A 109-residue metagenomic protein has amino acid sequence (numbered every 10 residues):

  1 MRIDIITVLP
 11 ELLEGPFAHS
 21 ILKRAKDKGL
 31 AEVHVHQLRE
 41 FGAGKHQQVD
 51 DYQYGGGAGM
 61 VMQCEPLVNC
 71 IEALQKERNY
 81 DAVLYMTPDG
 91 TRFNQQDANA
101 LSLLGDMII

Functional and structural regions predicted by a protein language model:
M1-I109: Post-transcriptional modification and biogenesis factors for structured RNAs of the translation apparatus
